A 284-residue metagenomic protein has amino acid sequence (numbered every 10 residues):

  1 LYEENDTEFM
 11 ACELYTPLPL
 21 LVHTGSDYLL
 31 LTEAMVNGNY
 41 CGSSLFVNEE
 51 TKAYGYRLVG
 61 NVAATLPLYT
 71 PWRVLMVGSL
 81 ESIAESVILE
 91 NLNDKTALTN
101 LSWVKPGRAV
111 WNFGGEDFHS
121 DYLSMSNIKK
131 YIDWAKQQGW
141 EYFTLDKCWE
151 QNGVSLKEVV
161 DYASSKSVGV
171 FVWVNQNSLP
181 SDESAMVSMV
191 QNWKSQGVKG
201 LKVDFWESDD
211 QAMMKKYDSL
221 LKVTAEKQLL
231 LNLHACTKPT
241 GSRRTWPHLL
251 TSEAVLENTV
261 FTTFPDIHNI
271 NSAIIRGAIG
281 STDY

Functional and structural regions predicted by a protein language model:
L1-L89: N-terminal accessory beta-strand-rich subdomains and adjacent acidic, glycine-rich linkers that precede catalytic cores
L20-V22, L30-T32, W72-M76, V110-N112 (+5 more regions): Generic structural hydrophobic/aromatic packing signal, biased to beta-strands
E33-N37, Y131-W134, W193: A broad, low-specificity signal for short, low-complexity segments enriched in glycine/proline and polar/charged
M35, G78-L80, G114, T237 (+1 more regions): A broadly conserved detector of short glycine/acidic/proline-rich loop/turn motifs that flank catalytic sites and bind
G55-P67, E90-T96, H119-N127, Q151-V159 (+1 more regions): Short, charge-rich amphipathic segments
T65-Q138, Y142: An acidic-aromatic substrate-binding cleft motif
K147-Y284: Aromatic- and carboxylate-enriched substrate-binding clefts and catalytic-loop regions of carbohydrate-active enzymes
